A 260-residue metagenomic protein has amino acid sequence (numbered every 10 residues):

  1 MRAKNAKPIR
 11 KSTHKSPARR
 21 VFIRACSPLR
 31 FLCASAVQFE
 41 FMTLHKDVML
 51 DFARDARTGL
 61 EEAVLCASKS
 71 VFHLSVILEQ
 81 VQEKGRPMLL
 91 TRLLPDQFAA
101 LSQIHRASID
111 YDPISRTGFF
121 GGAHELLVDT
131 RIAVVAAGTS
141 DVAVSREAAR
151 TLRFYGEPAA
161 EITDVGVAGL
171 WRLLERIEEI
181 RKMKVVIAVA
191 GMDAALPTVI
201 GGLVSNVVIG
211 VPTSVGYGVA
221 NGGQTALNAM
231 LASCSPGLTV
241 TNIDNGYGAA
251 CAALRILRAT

Functional and structural regions predicted by a protein language model:
M1-F41: Intrinsic disorder/low-complexity segments
E40-I109: Long amphipathic alpha-helical segments
F72-L74, D141-R146, L170-W171, A190-I200 (+2 more regions): Short glycine/serine/threonine-rich phosphate/pyrophosphate-binding segments that cradle anionic phosphate groups
S115-F119, P158-K182, G223-T225, T241: Glycine-rich oxoanion-binding loops at beta->alpha junctions
D129-W171: Glycine-rich phosphate/diphosphate-binding loop of Rossmann-like nucleotide-binding domains
E175-T213: Glycine-rich phosphate-binding loop
V215, V219-T260: C-terminal binding/interaction regions
